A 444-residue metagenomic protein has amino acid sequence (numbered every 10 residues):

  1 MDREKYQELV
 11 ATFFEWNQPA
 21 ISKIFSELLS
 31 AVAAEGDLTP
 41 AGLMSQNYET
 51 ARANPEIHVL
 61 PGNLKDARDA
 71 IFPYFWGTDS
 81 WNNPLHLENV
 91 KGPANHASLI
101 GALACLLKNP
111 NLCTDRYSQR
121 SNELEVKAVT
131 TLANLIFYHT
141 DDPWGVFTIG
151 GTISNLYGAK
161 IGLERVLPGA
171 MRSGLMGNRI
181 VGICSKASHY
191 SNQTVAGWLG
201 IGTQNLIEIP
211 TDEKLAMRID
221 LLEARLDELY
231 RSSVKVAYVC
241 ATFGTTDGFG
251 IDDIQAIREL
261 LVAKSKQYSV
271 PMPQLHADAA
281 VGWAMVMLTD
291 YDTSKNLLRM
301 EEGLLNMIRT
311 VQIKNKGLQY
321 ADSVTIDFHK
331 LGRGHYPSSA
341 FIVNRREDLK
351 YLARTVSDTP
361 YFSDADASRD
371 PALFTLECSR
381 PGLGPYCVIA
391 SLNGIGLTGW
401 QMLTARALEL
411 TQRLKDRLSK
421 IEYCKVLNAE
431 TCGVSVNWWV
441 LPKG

Functional and structural regions predicted by a protein language model:
M1-D142: N-terminal entrance/gating region of PLP-dependent enzymes' catalytic architecture
N95-L107, V126-T140, L199, Y230-V236 (+3 more regions): Active-site-adjacent bridging/hinge elements
Y117-S121, G145-T152, I183-K186, A429: Active-site nucleophile and cofactor-binding loops and adjacent substrate-binding regions of central metabolic enzymes
E125, V129-L132, S154-V166, N192 (+1 more regions): Buried hydrophobic packing segments
L132-I161, I207-P210: Short loop-beta-helix segment that forms the pyridoxal 5′-phosphate
D141-D142, G177, N428-S435: Short Gly/Ser/Thr- and Asp/Glu-enriched loop/turn motifs at secondary-structure junctions
I161-R346: Conserved PLP-enzyme active-site core in the AAT-like
T246, L297-E430, W439, K443: Active-site C-terminal subdomain of aminotransferase-like
